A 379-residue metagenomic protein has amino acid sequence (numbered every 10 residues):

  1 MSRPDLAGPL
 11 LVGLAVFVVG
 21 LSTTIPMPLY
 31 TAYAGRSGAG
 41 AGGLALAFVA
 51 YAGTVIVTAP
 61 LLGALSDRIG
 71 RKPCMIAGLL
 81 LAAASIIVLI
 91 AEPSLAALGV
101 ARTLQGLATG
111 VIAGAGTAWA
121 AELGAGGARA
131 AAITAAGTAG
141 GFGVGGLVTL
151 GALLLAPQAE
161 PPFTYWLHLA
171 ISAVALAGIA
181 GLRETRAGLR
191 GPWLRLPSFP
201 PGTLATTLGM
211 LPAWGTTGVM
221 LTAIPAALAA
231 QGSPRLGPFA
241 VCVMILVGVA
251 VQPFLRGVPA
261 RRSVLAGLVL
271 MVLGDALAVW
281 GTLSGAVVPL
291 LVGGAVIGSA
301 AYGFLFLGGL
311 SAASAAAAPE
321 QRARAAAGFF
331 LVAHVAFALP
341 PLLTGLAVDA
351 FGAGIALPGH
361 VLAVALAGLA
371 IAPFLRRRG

Functional and structural regions predicted by a protein language model:
G38, G70, A91-A97, G281-G285: Helix-breaking motifs and short loop linkers at transmembrane-helix boundaries and internal kinks in secondary membrane
L46-G63, A113, T117, C242-F254: Central cavity-lining transmembrane alpha-helices of secondary-active solute carriers, predominantly the Major
I56-L95: Conserved MFS/SLC helix-loop-helix module at the cytosolic interface between two early adjacent transmembrane helices
A101-T138: Cytoplasmic helix-loop-helix junction between adjacent transmembrane helices in 12-TM secondary transporters
G126-G127, I133-A180: Helix-loop-helix hairpin linking two adjacent transmembrane segments in secondary transporters
G237-A260, G267-G274: Transmembrane alpha-helices of Major Facilitator/SLC transporters
S263-L307: C-terminal transmembrane helical hairpin of 12-TM major facilitator-type secondary transporters
L310-V361: A late C-terminal transmembrane helix in Major Facilitator Superfamily
